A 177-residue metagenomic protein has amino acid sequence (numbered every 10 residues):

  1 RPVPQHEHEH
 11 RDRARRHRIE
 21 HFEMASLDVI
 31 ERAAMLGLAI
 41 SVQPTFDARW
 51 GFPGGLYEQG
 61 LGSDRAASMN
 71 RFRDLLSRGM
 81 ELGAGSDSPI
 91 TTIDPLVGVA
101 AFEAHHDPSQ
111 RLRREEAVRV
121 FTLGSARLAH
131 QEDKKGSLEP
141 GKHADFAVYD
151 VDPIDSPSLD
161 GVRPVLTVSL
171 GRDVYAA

Functional and structural regions predicted by a protein language model:
R1-H17, F22, L27-I154, T167-L170: His/Asp/Glu-enriched, well-ordered alpha-helical/loop segment that forms or immediately abuts the divalent-metal
Q131, D160-V162: Short, small/polar residue-rich loop motifs at catalytic or cofactor-binding pockets
D155-L159: A short, polar/charged loop-to-alpha-helix boundary motif
V165-A177: Short peripheral tails and domain-boundary helices/loops at the edges of structured domains
